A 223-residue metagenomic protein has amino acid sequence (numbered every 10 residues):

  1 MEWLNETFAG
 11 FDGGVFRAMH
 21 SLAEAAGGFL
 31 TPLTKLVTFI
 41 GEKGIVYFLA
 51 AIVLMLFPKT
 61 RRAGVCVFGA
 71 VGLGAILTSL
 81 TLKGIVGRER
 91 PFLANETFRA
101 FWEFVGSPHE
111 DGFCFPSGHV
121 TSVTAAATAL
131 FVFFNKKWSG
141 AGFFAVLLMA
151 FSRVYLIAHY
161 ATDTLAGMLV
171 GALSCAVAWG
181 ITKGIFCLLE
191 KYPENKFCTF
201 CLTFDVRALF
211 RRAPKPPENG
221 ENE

Functional and structural regions predicted by a protein language model:
M1-F48, L80-H109, C198, P214-K215 (+1 more regions): N-terminal transmembrane-helix/juxtamembrane module of multi-pass inner/ER membrane proteins
G27-L30, K59-G64, F92, F134-A141: Membrane-helix interface segments
L36, V67-L73, L165-M168: Loop-to-helix transition at the N-terminal end of transmembrane alpha-helices
T38-F57, H119-S122: Hydrophobic alpha-helical transmembrane segments
A50-T78: Interfacial segments of alpha-helical transmembrane regions
L54, T78, L82-G87, F131 (+1 more regions): Membrane-water interface at transmembrane helix exits
V71-K83, M149, R153, C175: Alpha-helical transmembrane segments of multi-pass membrane proteins
W102-E223: Membrane-embedded catalytic cores of phosphoryl/pyrophosphoryl-handling enzymes
